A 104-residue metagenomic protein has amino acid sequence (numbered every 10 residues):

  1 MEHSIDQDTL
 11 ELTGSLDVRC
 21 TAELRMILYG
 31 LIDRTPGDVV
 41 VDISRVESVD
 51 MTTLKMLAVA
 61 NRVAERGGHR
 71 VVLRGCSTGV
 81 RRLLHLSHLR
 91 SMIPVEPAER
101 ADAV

Functional and structural regions predicted by a protein language model:
M1-T52, A58-V104: STAS-like cytosolic regulatory interaction modules
